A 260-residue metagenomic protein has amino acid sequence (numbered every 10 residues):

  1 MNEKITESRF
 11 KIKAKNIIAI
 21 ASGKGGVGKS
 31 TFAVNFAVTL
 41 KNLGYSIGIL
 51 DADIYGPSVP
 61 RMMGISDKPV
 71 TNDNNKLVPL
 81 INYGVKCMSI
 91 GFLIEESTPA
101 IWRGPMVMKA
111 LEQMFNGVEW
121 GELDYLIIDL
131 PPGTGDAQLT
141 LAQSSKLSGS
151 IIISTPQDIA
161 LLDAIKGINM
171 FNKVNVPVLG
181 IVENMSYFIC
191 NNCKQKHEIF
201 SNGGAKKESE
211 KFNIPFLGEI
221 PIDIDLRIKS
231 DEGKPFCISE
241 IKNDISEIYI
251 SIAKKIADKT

Functional and structural regions predicted by a protein language model:
M1-G23, V27, A253: Extreme N-terminal, non-catalytic leader segments that precede Walker-type/kinase nucleotide-binding cores
N16-D51, I168: Walker A/P-loop phosphate-binding motif and the immediately C-terminal alpha-helix
S46-S97, M108: Phosphate-binding loop that captures ATP/GTP phosphates
M88, L111, L130, Q143 (+2 more regions): Glycine-rich phosphate-binding loops of nucleotide-dependent enzymes
I94-L141: Phosphate-binding/switch loop-helix module in NTP-utilizing enzymes
D124-Y125, P131-K229: Conserved catalytic-core segment of NTP-binding enzymes
E232-N243: C-terminal boundary of histidine-terminating zinc-finger modules
A253-T260: Short, hydrophobic alpha-helical segments
